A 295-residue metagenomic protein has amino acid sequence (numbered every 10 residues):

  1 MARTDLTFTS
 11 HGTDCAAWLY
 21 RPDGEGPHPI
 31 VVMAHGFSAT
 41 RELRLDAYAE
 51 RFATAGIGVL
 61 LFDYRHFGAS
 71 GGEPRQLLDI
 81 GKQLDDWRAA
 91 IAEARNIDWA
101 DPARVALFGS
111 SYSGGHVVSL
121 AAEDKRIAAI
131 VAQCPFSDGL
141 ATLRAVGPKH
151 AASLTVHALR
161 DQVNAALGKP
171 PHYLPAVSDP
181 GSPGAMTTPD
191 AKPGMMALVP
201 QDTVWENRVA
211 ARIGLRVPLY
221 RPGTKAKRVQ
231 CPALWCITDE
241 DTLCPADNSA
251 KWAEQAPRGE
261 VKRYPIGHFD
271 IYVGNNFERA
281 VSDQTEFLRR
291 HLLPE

Functional and structural regions predicted by a protein language model:
M1-G26: N-terminal cap/lid segment of alpha/beta-hydrolase-fold proteins
S38-E50, Y64, D247: The serine-hydrolase catalytic nucleophile loop
T40-R41, F67-A106, V273-A280: Catalytic nucleophile-loop/oxyanion-hole region of alpha/beta-hydrolase and closely related hydrolase-like folds
R51-G71: Conserved alpha/beta-hydrolase
V118-L198: Alpha/beta-hydrolase-fold enzymes
V229, W235-I237: Short beta-strand/loop motif that positions the catalytic acidic residue of the alpha/beta-hydrolase fold
T242-N248: Conserved alpha/beta-hydrolase "acid-adjacent" motif
Y264-E295: Catalytic active-site module of serine/aspartate enzymes centered on a nucleophile-bearing elbow/loop
